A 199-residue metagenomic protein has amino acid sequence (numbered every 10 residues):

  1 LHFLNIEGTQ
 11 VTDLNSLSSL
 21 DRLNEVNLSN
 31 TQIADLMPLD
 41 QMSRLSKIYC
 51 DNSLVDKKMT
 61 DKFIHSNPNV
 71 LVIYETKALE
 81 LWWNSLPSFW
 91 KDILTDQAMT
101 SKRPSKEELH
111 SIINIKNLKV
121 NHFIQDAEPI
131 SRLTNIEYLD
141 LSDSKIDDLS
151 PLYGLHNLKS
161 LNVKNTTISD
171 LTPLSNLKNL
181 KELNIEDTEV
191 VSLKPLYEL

Functional and structural regions predicted by a protein language model:
F3, S16, D21, P38-D140 (+6 more regions): N-terminal capping/linker segments that flank leucine-rich repeat
N5-G8, N27-N30, D51-N52, E75 (+4 more regions): Per-repeat beta-strand-to-loop junction in leucine-rich repeat
